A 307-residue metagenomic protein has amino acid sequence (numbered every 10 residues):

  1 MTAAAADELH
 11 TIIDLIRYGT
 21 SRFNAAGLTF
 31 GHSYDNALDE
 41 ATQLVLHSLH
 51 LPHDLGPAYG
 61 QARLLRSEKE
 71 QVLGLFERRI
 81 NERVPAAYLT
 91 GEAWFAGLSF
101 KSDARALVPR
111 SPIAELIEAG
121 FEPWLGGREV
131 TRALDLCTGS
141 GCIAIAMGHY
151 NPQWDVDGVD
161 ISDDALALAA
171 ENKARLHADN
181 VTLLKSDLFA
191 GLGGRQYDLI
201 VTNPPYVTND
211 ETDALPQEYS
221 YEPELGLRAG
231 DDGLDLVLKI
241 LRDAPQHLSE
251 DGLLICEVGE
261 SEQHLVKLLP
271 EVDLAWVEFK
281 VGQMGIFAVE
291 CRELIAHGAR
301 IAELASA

Functional and structural regions predicted by a protein language model:
T2-A96: N-terminal auxiliary segments of SAM/dcSAM-dependent transferases
L9, L38, L65-K69, L107-R110 (+3 more regions): Short, solvent-exposed loop/helix junctions and linker helices that flank or host conserved functional motifs
A26-F30, G120-R128, L248: Alpha-helix termini
A58-G60, L64-R66, E70-P152, I161-L168: SAM-dependent Rossmann-like transferase core, predominantly class I methyltransferases with a strong bias toward
E118, Q153-D155, V159-A307: S-adenosylmethionine
